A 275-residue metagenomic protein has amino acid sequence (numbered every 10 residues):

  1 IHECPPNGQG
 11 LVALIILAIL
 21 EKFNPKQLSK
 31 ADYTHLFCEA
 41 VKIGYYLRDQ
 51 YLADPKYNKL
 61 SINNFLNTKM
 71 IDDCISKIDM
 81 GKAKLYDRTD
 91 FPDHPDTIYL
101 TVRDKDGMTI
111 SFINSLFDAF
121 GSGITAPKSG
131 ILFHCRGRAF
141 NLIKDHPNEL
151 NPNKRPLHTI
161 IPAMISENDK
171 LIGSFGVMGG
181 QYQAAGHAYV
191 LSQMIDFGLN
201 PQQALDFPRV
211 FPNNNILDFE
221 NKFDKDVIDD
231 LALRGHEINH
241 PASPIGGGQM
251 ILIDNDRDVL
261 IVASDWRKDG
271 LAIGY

Functional and structural regions predicted by a protein language model:
I1-Y33, F37: Structured, charged N-terminal subsegments at the starts of enzyme catalytic cores and at intra-chain domain/subunit
P5-G8, I165-Y182: Extended C-terminal regions of large enzymes
P5-N7, T89-D93, N151-L157, N239-S243: Short Gly/Pro-enriched turn/cap motifs at secondary-structure boundaries
A18-E21, M178-L199: Alpha-helical support elements that line or immediately flank enzyme active sites and cofactor-binding pockets
F23-L116, K128-S129, R136, A242: Internal maturation/activation junctions in enzymes
T34, D106, K154, H187 (+1 more regions): Extended C-terminal subregions enriched in glycine
D79-R88, N141-L150, L233-G235: Short Pro/Gly-enriched beta-strand edge/turn motifs at strand-loop
M108-G173, F197, P201: Active-site rim segments in enzyme catalytic domains, especially the processed small/beta chain of N-terminal
